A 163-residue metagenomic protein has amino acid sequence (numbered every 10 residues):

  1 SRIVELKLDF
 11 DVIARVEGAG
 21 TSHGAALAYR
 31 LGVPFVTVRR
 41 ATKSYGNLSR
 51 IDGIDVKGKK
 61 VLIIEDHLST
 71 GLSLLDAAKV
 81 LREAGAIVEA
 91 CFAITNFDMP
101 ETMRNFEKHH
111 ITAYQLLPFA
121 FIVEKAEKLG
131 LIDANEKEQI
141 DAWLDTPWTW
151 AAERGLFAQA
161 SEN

Functional and structural regions predicted by a protein language model:
S1-L6: Active-site-facing substrate-recognition patch
L8-E17, F92: Short glycine-rich phosphate-binding loop at a beta-alpha junction
D11, K59, E89: Conserved acidic residues
T21: Portal/gating segments that form or line small-molecule/metal binding sites
G24-L62, T70-D76: Short, glycine/charge-rich flexible loops or terminal/linker lids adjacent to PRPP-binding catalytic cores
K79-N163: PRPP-dependent phosphoribosyltransferase catalytic core
